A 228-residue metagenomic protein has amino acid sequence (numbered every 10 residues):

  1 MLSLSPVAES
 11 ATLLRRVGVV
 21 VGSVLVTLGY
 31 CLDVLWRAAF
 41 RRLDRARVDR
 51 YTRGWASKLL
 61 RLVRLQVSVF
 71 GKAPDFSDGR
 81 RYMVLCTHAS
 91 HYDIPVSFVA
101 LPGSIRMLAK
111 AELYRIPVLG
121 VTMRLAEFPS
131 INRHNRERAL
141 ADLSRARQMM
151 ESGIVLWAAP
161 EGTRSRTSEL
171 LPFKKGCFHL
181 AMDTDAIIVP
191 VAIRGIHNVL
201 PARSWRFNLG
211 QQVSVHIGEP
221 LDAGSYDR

Functional and structural regions predicted by a protein language model:
M1-S68: N-terminal membrane-anchoring alpha-helices
Y30-R50, G54, R61-L62, S77-R136: Catalytic core of membrane glycerolipid acyltransferases/transacylases, capturing the structured, soluble-facing
V63-F70, A139-L140, L171, H197-L200: Short gly/ser/thr-rich secondary-structure transition/capping motifs
V69, V84, M107-L108, V215-I217: Generic preference for hydrophobic
A73-S77, F207-N208: A short beta-turn/loop motif at secondary-structure boundaries
H88-H91, E161-S165: Short glycine-rich anion-binding loops that position phosphate/pyrophosphate groups of nucleotides and phosphorylated
V118-G120, S152-W157, R166-R228: A cross-family acyltransferase "interaction/gating" segment
R138-R147: Anionic-ligand binding region
